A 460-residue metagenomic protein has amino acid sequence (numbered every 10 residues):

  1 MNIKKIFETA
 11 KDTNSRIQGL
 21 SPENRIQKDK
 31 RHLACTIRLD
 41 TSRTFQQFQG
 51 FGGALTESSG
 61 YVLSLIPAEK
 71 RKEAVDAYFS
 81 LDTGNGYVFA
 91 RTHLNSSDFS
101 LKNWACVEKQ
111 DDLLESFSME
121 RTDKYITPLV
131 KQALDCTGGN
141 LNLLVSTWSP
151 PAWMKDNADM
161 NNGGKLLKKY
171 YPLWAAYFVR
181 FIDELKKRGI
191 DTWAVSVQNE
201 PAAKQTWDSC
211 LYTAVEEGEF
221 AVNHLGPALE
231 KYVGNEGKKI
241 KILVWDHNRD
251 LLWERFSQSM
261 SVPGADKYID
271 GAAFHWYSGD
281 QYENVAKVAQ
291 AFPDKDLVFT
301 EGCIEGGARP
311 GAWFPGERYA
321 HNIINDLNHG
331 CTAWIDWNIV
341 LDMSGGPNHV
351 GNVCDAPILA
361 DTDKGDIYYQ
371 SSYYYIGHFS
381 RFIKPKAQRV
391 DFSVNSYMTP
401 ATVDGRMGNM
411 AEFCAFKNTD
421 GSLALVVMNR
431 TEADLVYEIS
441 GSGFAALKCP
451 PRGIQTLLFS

Functional and structural regions predicted by a protein language model:
M1-L20, N24, D29-C35, L39 (+5 more regions): Substrate-binding and catalytic surfaces of secreted/luminal carbohydrate-active proteins
I17-T192, T213, N223: N-terminal catalytic cores of secreted or lumenal carbohydrate-active enzymes
Q49-G52, C106-E108, D156-D159, Y170 (+4 more regions): Short amphipathic alpha-helical segments, especially helix-boundary/capping motifs
L55, L94, N199, H275-W276 (+1 more regions): Residues that line or immediately flank small-molecule/substrate-binding pockets and catalytic motifs
F99-N103, P151-A158, P201-W207, L251-E254 (+1 more regions): Short acidic/His/Gly/Ser-rich catalytic and metal-binding motifs that mark active-site loops of diverse hydrolases
S196: Ser/Thr-glycine-rich phosphate-binding loops at phosphate-binding pockets of nucleotides, nucleotide cofactors
